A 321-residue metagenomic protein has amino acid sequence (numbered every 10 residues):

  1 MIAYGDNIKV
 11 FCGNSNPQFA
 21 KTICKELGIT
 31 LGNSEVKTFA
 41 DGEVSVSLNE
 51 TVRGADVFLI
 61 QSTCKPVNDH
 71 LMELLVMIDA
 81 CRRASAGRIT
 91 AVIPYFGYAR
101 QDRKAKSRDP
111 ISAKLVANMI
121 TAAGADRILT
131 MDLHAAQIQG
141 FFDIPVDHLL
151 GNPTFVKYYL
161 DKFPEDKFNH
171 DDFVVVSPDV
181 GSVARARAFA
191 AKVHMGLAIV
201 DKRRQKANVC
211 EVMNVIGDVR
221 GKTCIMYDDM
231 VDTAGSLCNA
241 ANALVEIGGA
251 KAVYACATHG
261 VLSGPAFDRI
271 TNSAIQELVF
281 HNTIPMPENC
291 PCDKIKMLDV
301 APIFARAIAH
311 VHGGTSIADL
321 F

Functional and structural regions predicted by a protein language model:
M1-F321: PRPP-associated nucleotide enzymes
